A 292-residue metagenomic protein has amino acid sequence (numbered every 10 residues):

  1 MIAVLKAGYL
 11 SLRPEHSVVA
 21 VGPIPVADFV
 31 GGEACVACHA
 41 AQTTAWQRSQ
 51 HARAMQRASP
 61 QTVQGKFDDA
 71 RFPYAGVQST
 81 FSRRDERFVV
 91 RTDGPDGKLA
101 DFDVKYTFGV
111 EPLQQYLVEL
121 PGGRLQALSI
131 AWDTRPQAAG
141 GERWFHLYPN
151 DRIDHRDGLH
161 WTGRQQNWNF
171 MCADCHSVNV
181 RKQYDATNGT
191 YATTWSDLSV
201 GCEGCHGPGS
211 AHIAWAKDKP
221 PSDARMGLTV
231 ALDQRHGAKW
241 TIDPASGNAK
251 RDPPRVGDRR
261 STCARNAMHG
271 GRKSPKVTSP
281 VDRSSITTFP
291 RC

Functional and structural regions predicted by a protein language model:
M1-V21: Post-cleavage N-terminal segment of exported redox proteins
H16, E33, A41-G109, L113-L120 (+2 more regions): Primarily the internal scaffold of c-type cytochrome electron-transfer domains, especially repeated/multiheme c-type
G22-P23, R291: Extracellular/periplasmic ectodomains of large secreted or surface enzymes and adhesion receptors
P23, A27, R164, T194 (+1 more regions): Residue-level marker of regulatory loop/turn positions in helix-turn-helix DNA-binding domains and in histidine
P25-A40: Local sequence-structure signature of Cys/Sec-based thiol-disulfide redox active-site neighborhoods
G32-C35, N169-C172, C202: Disulfide-stabilized extracellular ectodomain repeats and their linkers
L120-S129, T134-F170, D174, V178-K182: Extended acidic/polar, glycine-enriched regions that form or flank non-catalytic beta-rich accessory modules
